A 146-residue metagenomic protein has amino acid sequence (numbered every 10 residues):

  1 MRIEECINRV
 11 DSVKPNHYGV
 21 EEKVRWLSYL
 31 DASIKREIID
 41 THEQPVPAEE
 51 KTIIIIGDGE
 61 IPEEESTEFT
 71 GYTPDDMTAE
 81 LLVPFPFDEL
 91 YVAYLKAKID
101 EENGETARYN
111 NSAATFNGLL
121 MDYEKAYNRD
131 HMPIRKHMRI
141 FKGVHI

Functional and structural regions predicted by a protein language model:
M1-E80, E124-I146: Conserved short "hinge" loops at termini or chain/domain junctions
K23, L27, D31, F87-V92 (+1 more regions): Short runs of predominantly hydrophobic/aromatic residues within well-ordered alpha helices that form helix-helix
L81-F85: Exposed beta-sheet edge/beta-hairpin loop segments within beta-rich domains
P86, V92-I146: Short loop/turn elements at secondary-structure junctions
